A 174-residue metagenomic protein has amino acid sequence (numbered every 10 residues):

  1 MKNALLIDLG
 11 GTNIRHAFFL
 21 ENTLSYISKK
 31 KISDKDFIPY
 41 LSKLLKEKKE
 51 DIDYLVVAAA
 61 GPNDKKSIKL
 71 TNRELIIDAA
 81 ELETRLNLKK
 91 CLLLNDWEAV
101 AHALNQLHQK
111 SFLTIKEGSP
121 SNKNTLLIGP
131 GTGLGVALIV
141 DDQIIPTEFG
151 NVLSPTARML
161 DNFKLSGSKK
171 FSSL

Functional and structural regions predicted by a protein language model:
K2-D8, T125-P130: Two-metal-ion RNase H-like nuclease active-site motif
N3-L45, I144-R158: Short glycine-rich, Thr/Ser-proximal phosphate-binding strand/loop in the N-terminal lobe of ATP-dependent enzymes
I14, P62-D64, G133-A137: Short, acidic Gly/Pro/Ser/Thr-rich loop/turn segments
E21, R73-I76, L107-I115, D141-T147: A glycine- and small-aliphatic-rich helix-loop capping segment at beta-alpha/alpha-beta transitions that lines
E47-D51, S119-N122: Glycine-rich phosphate-binding loop signature in dinucleotide/nucleotide-binding domains
K49-L93, E98, H102-K110, L127: Short beta-strand-loop/turn "lid" adjacent to the catalytic site in phosphate-handling enzymes
I115-L174: Glycine/GP-enriched mid-protein hinge/lid loop-to-helix segment characteristic of carbohydrate kinases
